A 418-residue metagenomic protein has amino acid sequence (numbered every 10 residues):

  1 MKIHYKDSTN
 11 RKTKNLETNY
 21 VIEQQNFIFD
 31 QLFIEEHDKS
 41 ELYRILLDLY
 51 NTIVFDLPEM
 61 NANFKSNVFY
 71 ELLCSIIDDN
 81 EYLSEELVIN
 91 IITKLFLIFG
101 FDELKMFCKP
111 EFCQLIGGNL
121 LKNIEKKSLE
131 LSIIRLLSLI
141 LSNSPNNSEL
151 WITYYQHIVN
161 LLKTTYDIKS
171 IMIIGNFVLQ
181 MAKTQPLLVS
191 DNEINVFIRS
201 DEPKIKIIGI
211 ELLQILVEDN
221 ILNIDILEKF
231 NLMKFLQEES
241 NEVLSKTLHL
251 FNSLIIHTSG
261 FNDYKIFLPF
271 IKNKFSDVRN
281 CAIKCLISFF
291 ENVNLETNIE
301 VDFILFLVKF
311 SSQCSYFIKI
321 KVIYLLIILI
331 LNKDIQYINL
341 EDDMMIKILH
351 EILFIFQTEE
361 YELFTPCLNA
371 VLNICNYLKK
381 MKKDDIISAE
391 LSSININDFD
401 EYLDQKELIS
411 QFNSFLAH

Functional and structural regions predicted by a protein language model:
M1-L57, F354, P366-C375, S392-H418: Intrinsically disordered, low-complexity regulatory regions of large eukaryotic scaffold/signaling proteins
T18-R44, N51-C74, N80-N90, K94-G118 (+11 more regions): Elongated alpha-helical scaffolds that mediate protein-protein interactions in large eukaryotic proteins, primarily
Q31-L32, L72-D79, L115-N123, H157-T165 (+6 more regions): Alpha-solenoid HEAT/Armadillo-like helical repeat scaffolds in large eukaryotic proteins
H37-Y50, E81-F96, E125-L139, Y166-Q180 (+6 more regions): Alpha-helical solenoid repeats of the armadillo/HEAT superfamily in eukaryotic scaffolding/adaptor proteins
I45-D48, L72, L115, H157 (+8 more regions): Charge-rich, solvent-exposed alpha-helical interaction surfaces
S190, I194, E211-L212: Internal metal/ion-chelating core segments
S245-T358: Eukaryotic tandem repeat interaction scaffolds
M344-N395: Ankyrin-repeat and related helical/solenoid repeat scaffolds used for protein-protein interactions
